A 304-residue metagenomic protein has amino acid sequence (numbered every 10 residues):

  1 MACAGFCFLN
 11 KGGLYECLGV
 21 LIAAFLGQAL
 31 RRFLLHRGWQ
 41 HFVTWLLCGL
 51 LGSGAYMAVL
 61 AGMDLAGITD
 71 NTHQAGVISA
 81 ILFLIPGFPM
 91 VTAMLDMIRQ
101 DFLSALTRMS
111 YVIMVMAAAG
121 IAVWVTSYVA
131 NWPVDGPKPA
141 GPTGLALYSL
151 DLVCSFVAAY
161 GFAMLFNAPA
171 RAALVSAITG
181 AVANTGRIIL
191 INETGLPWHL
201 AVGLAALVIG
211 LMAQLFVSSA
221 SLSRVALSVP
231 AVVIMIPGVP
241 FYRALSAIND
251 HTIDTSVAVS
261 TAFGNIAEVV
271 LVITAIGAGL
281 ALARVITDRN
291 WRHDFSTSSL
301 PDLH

Functional and structural regions predicted by a protein language model:
M1, C7-K11, S104-C154, A168-A172 (+3 more regions): Alpha-helical transmembrane segments and their cytosolic membrane-interface
M1, L18-A24, L46-G49, Y148-F156 (+2 more regions): Short hydrophobic alpha-helical membrane-embedded segments
M1-G12, R31-W39, A130-T143, F156-A170 (+2 more regions): Short juxtamembrane and helix-loop transition motifs at transmembrane-helix boundaries in membrane proteins
M1-T92, A170: Core alpha-helical transmembrane segments of integral membrane proteins
A2-F8, F25-Q28, L50-M57, A119-S127 (+4 more regions): Hydrophobic core segments of alpha-helical transmembrane domains in multi-pass membrane transport and ion-translocation
F33-W45, M164-V175, S218-A226: Membrane-helix interface "capping/anchor" motifs
G62, V125-D135, Y242-D254: Membrane-helix interface motif
G76-I81, T92-D96, Q100-M116, P142-L150 (+2 more regions): C-terminal transmembrane helix-loop-helix hairpin of multi-pass membrane proteins
